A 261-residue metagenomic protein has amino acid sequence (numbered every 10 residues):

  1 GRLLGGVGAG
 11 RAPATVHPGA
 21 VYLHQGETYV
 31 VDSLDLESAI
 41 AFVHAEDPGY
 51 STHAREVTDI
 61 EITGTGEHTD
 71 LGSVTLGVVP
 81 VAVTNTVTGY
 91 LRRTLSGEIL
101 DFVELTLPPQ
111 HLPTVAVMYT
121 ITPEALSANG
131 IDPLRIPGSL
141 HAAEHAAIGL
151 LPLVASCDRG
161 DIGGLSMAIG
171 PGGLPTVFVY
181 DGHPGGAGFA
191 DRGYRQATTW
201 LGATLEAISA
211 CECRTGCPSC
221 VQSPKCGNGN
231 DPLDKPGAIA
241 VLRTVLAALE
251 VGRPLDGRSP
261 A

Functional and structural regions predicted by a protein language model:
G1-C211, N230-V245, L255-G257, A261: Extended Lys/Arg-rich polyanion-binding regions
R214-K225: Local cysteine-cluster metal-coordination motifs and their immediate loop/turn environment, predominantly Fe-S cluster
E250-G252: Alpha-helical transmembrane segments and their immediate juxtamembrane flanks in integral membrane proteins
